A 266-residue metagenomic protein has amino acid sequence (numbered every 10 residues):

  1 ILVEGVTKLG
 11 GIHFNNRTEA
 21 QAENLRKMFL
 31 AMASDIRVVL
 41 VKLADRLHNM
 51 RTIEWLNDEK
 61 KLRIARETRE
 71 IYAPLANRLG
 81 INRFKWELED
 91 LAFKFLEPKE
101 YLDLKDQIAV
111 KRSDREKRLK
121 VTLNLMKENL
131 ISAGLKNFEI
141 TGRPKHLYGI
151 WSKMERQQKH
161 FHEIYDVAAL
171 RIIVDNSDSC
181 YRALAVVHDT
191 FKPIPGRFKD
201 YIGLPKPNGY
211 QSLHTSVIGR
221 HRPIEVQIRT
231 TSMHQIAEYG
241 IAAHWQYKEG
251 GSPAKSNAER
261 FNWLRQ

Functional and structural regions predicted by a protein language model:
K8, I12-M28, A33-D35, V39 (+1 more regions): Nucleic-acid processing machinery
